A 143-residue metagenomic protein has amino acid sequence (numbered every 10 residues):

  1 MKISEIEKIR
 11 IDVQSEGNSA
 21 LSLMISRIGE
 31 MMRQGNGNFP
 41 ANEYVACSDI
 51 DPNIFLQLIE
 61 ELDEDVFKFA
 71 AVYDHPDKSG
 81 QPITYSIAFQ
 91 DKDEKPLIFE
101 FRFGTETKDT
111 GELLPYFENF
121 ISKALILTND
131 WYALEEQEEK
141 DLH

Functional and structural regions predicted by a protein language model:
M1-S15, K68-H143: Short, well-ordered, aromatic-rich surface patches in folded extracellular/luminal domains
K2, N36-E60: Negatively charged, low-complexity tracts enriched in Asp/Glu with abundant Ser/Thr
I9-D12, I28, N53, Q57: Compositionally biased, intrinsically disordered low-complexity segments
N18: Conserved active-site motif detector
L21-L23, E43-A46, K95-F101: Short beta-strand segments
L21-N42: Short, flexible N-terminal segments of the mature chain
I50-P76: Charged, amphipathic alpha-helical segments
